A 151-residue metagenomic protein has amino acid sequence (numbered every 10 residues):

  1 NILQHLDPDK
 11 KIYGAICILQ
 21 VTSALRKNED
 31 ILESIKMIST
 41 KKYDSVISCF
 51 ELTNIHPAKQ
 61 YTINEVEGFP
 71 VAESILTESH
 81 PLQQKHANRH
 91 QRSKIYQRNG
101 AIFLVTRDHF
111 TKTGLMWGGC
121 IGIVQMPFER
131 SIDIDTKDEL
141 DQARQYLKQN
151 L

Functional and structural regions predicted by a protein language model:
N1, H5, A24-G119: Conserved core of the sugar-phosphate nucleotidyltransferase
L6-D9, N150: Solvent-exposed amphipathic alpha-helical surface segments
K10-A24: Short beta-strand-to-loop acidic/aromatic patch adjacent to the donor-nucleotide binding site
A15-C17, I63, V105, K148: Intrinsically disordered, low-complexity regions enriched in small/polar residues
I18, S45-I47, I123: Structural beta-sheet core signal
K94-L151: Conserved alpha/beta core of the MobA/IspD/sugar-nucleotide pyrophosphorylase nucleotidyltransferase superfamily
